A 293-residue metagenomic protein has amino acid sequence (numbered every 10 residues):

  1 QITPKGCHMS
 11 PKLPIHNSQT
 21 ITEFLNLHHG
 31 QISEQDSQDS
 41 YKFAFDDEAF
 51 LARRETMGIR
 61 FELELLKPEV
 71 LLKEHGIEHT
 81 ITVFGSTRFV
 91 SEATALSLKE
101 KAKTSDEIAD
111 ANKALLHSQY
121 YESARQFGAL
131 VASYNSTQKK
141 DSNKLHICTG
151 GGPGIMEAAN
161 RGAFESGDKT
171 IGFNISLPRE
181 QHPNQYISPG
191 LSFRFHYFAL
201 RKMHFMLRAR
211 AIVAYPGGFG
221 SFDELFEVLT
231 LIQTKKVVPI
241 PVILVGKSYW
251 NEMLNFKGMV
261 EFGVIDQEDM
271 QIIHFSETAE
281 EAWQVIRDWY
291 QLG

Functional and structural regions predicted by a protein language model:
Q1-H8: Short, Lys/Arg-enriched N-terminal segments with co-localized hydrophobic residues within the first ~10-30 amino acids
I2, I15-S18: Short, basic, low-complexity termini and linkers enriched in Ser/Thr/Gly/Pro that act as targeting/leader peptides
L13, T20-T22, N26-G30, Q35-F173: Glycine-rich beta-alpha loop segments
E48, F61, E74, Y120-S123 (+4 more regions): PLP-dependent amino-acid enzyme catalytic core
L98-E100, F164-E165, E227-I232, G258-F262 (+1 more regions): Short, solvent-exposed amphipathic alpha-helical segments in soluble enzyme and RNA/protein-processing domains
C148-Y215, F219, F226: Phosphate/pyrophosphate-binding betaalpha-module
G167-E180, Y215, L229-E252, E268: Short, acidic/small-residue loops that bind anionic groups at enzyme active sites
L244-G293: C-terminal functional extensions of proteins
